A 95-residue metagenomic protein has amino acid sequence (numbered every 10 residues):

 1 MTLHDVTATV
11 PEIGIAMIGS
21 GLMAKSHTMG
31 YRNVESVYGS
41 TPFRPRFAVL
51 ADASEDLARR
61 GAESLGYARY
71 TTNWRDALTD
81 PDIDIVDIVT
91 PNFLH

Functional and structural regions predicted by a protein language model:
M1-L65: N-terminal Rossmann-like dinucleotide-binding module
S54-D56, L65-H95: Beta-loop-alpha module in the N-terminal Rossmann-like domain of NAD(P)-dependent dehydrogenases, especially those
